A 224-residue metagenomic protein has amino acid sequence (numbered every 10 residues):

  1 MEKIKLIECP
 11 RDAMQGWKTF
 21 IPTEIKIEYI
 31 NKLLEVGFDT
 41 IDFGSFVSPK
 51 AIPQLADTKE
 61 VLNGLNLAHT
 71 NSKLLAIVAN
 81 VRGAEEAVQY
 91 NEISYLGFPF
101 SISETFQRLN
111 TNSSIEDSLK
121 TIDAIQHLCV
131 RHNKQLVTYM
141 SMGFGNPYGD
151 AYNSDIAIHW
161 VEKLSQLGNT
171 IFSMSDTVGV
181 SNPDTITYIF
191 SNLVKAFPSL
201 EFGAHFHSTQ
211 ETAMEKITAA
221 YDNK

Functional and structural regions predicted by a protein language model:
M1-K18, F98-N110, R131-Y148, L193 (+1 more regions): N-terminal small/glycine-rich loop or linker at the start of catalytic domains across soluble metabolic enzymes
I4-D12, D39-F43, S72-V78, S94-F98 (+3 more regions): Hydrophobic faces of well-ordered beta-strands that scaffold small-molecule active sites in alpha/beta enzyme cores
T23-E24, E28-K32, V36-H69, V78-E86 (+1 more regions): Glycine-rich, positively charged N-terminal anion/phosphate-binding segment
G37, Q89-L96, Q166-T170, N192-E201 (+1 more regions): Glycine-enriched alpha-helix->loop->beta-strand junction motifs that scaffold or abut catalytic
D39-G64, F98-S113, M142-Y148, S173-D184: Glycine-rich, proline-tolerant flexible connector loops at the mouths of alpha/beta enzymes
A51-A76, E116-T138, I186-A204: Alpha-helix-loop-beta-strand connector modules within alpha/beta enzyme cores
S103-T170, S175-T177: Conserved anion-binding
T177-N223: Catalytic alpha/beta core domains of metabolic enzymes, predominantly
